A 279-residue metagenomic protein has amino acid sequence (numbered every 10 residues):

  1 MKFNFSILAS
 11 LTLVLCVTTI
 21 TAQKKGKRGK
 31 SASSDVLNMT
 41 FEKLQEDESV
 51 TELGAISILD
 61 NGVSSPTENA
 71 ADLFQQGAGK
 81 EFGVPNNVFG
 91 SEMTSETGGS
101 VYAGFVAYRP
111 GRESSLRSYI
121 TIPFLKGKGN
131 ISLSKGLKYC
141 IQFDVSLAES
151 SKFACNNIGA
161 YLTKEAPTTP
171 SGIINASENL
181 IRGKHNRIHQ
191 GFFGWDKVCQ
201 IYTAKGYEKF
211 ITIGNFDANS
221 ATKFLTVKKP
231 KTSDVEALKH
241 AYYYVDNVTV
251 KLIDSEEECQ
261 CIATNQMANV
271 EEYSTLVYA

Functional and structural regions predicted by a protein language model:
M1-D35: Bacterial Sec-dependent N-terminal signal peptides
T19, F143, I262-T264: General secretory precursor processing signal
K24-K128, S132-S134, A154, I158 (+1 more regions): Aromatic (Trp/Tyr/Phe) and Gly/Pro-enriched flexible surface segments
L137-V145: Short beta-strand segments enriched for Tyr within beta-sheet-rich domains, predominantly fibronectin type III
S146-C155: Extended, low-complexity, turn-rich repeat/linker tracts enriched in Gly/Pro/Ser/Thr and Asp/Glu that occur
I158-K164: Short, surface-exposed beta-strand/strand-loop-strand elements in extracellular ectodomains
E165-I173: Short aromatic-acidic-glycine turn motif
